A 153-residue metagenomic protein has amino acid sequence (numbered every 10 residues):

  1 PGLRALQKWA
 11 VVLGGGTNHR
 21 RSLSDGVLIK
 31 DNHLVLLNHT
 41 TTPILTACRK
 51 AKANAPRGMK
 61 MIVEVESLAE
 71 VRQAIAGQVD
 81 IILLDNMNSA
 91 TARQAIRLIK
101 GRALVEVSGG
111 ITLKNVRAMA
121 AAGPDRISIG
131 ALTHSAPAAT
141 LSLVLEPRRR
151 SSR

Functional and structural regions predicted by a protein language model:
P1-E66, E70-G77, I81, A90-L98 (+5 more regions): Acidic/glycine-rich phosphate/pyrophosphate-binding loops and surrounding catalytic core that coordinate Mg2+
N86, G109, A131: Short secondary-structure boundary segments
